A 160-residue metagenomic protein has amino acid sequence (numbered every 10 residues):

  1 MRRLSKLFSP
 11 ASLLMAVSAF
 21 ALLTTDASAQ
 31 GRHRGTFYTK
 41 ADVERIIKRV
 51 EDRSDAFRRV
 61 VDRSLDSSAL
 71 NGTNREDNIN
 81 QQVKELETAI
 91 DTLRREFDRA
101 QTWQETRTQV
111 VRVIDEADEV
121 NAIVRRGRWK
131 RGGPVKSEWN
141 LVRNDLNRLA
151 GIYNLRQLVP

Functional and structural regions predicted by a protein language model:
M1-L14: Bacterial N-terminal signal peptides that target proteins for export
L4, Q30-R32, L158-P160: Short, solvent-exposed mixed-charge patches
V17-A27: C-terminal segment of classical bacterial N-terminal signal peptides
S28-Q81: Immediate post-signal-peptide N-terminus of mature secreted/exported proteins
A56-R59, R63-D66, L70, T92 (+3 more regions): Heptad-repeat coiled-coil alpha-helices
Q82-R128, E138: Long, amphipathic, charge-rich alpha-helical segments that form helical bundles/coiled-coils
E119-P160: A charged, solvent-exposed segment within the mature domains of Sec-exported extracytoplasmic proteins
